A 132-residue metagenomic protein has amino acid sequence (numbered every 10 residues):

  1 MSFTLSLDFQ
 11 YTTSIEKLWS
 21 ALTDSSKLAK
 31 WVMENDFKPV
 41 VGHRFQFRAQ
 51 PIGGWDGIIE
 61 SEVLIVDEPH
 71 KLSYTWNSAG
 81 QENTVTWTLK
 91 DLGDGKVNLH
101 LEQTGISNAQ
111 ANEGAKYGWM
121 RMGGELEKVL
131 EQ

Functional and structural regions predicted by a protein language model:
M1-D36: Hydrophobic ligand-binding cavity/cleft-lining segments
F9, L101-Q103: Short, hydrophobic/aromatic-enriched beta-strand segments in well-ordered soluble domains
E16, S20, I65, D94 (+3 more regions): Replace "anionic and nucleotidyl ligands
L18, L28, F45-F47, V63 (+4 more regions): Hydrophobic pocket/interface hotspot
D36, R44, P51-D94, T104: Hydrophobic-ligand binding "helix-grip"
T104-Q132: A conserved amphipathic terminal alpha-helix motif
